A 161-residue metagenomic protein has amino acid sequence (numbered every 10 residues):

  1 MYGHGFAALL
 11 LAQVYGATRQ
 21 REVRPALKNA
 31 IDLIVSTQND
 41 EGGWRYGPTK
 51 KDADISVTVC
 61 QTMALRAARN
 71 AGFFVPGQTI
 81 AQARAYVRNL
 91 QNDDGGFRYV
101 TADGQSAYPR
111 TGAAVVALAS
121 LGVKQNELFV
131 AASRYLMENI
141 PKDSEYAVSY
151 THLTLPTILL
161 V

Functional and structural regions predicted by a protein language model:
M1, I34-D52, A85-A107, V130 (+1 more regions): Glycine- and aromatic-rich loop/turn segments at beta-sheet edges
M1-G5, R21-P25, D52-S56, F74-Q78 (+4 more regions): Soluble non-cytosolic domains of exported or imported proteins
M1-M63: Extended ligand-binding groove/face enriched in aromatic
V14-I31, A67-Q82, A119-S133: Structural helix-adjacent loops and short alpha-helical linkers that scaffold large soluble proteins
A114, L118: Oxyanion-binding "anion nests"
T151-T157: Conserved small/polar residues in nucleotide/adenosyl-binding loops
